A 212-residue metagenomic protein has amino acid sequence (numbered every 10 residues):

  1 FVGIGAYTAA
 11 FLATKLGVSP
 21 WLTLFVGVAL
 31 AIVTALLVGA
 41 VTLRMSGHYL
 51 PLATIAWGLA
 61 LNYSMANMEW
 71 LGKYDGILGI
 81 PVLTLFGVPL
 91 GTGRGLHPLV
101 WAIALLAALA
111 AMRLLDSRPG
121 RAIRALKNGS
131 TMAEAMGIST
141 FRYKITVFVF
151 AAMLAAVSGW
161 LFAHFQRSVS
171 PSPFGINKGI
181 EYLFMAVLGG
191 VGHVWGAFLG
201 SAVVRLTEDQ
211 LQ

Functional and structural regions predicted by a protein language model:
F1-Q212: Transmembrane alpha-helices and adjacent helix-loop boundaries
